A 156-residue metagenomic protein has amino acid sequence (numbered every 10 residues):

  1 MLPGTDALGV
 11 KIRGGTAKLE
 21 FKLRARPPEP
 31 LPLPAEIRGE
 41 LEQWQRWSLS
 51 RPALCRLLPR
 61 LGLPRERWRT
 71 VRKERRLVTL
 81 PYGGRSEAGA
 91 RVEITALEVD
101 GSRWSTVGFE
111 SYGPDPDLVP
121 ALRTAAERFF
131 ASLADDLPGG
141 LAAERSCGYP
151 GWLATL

Functional and structural regions predicted by a protein language model:
M1-G89: Charged surface patches that recognize polyanionic ligands
D6, E40-E42, D100, D115-D117 (+1 more regions): Acidic-enriched, low-complexity/disordered segments with a strong bias for Aspartate over Glutamate
E42-Q45, E66, S102, V107 (+1 more regions): Short, low-complexity intrinsically disordered segments
R67, G83, E98, P138-L141: Generic structural signal for short, flexible, solvent-exposed coil/loop and linker residues
S86-D115: Acidic, contiguous internal or C-terminal segments within carbohydrate-active enzymes that form a structured patch used
G108-T155: Mixed-charge, glycine-accented linear interaction segment located at domain edges/termini
